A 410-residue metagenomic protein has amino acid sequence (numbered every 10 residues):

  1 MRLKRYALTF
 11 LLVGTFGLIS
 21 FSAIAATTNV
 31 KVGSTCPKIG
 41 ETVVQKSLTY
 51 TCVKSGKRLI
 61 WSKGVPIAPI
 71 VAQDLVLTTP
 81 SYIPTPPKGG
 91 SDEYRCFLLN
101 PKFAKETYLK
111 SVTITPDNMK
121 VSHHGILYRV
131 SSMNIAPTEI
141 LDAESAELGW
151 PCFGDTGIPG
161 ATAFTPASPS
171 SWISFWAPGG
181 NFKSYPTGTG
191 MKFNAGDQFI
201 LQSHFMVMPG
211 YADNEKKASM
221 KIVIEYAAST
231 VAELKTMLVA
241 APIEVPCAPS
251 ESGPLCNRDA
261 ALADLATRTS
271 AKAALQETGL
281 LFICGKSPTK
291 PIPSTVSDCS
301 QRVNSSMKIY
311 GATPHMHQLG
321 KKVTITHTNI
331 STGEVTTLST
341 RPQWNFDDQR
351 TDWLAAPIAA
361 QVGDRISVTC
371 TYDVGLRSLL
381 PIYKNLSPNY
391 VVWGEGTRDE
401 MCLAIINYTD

Functional and structural regions predicted by a protein language model:
M1-F10: Bacterial N-terminal signal peptides that target proteins for export
T9-I19: Bacterial N-terminal signal peptides
G17-T35: C-terminal region of N-terminal signal peptides and the immediate post-cleavage residues of exported proteins
K46-K54: Extracellular disulfide-bonded cysteine-rich modules/repeats
I67-H123, Y128, P209-Q318, R377-D410: Solvent-exposed, flexible loop/coil segments flanking beta-strands in beta-rich domains
L109-V112, P137, G190-M206, I358-D373: Noncatalytic modules at the cell exterior or secretory-pathway interfaces, chiefly beta-strand-rich lectin/adhesion
S131-S132, P137-F205: Long, hydrophobic/aromatic-enriched structural stretches that serve as scaffold segments
R302-T397: Extended, compositionally biased non-globular segments
